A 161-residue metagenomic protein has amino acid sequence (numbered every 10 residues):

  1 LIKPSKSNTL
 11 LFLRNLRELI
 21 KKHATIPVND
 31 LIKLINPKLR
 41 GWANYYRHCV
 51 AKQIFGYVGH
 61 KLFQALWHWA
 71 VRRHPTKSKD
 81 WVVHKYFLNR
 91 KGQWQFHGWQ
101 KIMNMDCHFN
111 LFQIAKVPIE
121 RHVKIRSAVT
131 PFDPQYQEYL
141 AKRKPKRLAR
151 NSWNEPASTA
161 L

Functional and structural regions predicted by a protein language model:
L1-L161: Non-catalytic terminal/accessory segments
